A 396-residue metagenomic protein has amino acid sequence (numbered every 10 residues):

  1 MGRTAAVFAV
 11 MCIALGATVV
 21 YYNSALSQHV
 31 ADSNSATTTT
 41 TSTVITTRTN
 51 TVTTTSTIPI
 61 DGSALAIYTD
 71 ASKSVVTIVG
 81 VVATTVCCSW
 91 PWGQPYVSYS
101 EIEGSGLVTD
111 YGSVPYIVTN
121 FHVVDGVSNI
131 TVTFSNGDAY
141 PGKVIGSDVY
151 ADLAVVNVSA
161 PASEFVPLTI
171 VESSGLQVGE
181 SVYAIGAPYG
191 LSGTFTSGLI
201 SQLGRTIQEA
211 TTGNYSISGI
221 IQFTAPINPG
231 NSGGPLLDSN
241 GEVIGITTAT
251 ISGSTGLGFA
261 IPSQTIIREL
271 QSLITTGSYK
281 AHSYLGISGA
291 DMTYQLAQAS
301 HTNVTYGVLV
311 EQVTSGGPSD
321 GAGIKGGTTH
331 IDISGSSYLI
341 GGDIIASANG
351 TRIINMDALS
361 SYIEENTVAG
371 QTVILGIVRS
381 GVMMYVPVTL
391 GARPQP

Functional and structural regions predicted by a protein language model:
M1-D32: Single-pass membrane-anchoring alpha-helices
Y22-A36, T40-Y306, S315, E364 (+2 more regions): Serine-dependent protease modules
I117-V118, G321-D357: Conserved PDZ fold ligand-binding element
P161-P167, V310, G327-T328, N355-D357: Short, structured beta-strand/loop micro-motifs enriched in basic residues and often containing a Trp
E180, E242, G327-T328, G342-I344 (+1 more regions): Structural motif
T372-I374, Y385: Short, conserved beta-strand segments of beta-strand-rich sandwich/propeller modules, principally
